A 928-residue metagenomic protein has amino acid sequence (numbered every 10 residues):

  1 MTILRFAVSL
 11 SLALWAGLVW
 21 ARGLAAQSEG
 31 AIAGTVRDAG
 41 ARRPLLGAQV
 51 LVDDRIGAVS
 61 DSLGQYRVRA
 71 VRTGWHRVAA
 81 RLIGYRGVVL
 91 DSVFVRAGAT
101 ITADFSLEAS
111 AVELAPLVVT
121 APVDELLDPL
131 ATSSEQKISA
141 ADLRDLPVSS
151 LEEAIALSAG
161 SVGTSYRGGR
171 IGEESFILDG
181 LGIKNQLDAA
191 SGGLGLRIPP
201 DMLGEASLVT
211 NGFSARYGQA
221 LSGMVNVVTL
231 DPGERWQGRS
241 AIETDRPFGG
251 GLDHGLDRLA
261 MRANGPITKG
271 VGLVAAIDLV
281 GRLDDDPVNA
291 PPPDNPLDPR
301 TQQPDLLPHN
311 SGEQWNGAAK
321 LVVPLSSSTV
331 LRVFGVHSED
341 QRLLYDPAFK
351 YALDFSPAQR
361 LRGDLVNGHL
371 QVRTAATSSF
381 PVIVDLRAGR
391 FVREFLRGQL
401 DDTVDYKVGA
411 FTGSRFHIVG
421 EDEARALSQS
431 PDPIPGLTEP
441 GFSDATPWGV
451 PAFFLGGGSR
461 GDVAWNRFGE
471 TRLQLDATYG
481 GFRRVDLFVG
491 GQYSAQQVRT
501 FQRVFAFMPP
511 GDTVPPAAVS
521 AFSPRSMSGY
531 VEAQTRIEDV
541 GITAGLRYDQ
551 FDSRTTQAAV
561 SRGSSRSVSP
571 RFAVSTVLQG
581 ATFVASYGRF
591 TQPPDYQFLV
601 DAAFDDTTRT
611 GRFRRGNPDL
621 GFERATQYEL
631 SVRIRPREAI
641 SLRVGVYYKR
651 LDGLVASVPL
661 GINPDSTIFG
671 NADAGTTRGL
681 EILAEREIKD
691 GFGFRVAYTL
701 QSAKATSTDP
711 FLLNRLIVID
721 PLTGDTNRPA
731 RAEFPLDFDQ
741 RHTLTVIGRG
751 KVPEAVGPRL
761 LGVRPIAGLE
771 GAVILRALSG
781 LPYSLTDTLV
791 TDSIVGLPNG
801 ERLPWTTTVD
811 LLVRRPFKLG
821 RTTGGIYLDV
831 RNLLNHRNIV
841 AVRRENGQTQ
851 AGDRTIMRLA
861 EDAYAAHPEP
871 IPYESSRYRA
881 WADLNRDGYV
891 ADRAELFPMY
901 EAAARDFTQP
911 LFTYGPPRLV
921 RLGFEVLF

Functional and structural regions predicted by a protein language model:
A21-L126, K184: Periplasm-facing N-terminal accessory domains of Gram-negative outer-membrane beta-barrel systems
R86-G87, D91-D104, A115-A215, Q219-M224 (+5 more regions): Periplasmic N-terminal accessory/gating domains of Gram-negative outer-membrane beta-barrel systems
L178, G182, L187, Q341-L343 (+7 more regions): Surface-exposed extracellular loop regions of Gram-negative outer-membrane beta-barrel proteins, predominantly
D253-Q341, L361-I383, P570: Transmembrane beta-barrel wall of Gram-negative outer-membrane proteins
V322-S338, L361-T556, R643: Face-selective signature of the C-terminal outer-membrane beta-barrel domain
D385-G389, R393-F395, Q399, F583-G588 (+7 more regions): Membrane-embedded beta-barrel scaffold of Gram-negative outer-membrane proteins
R536-D539, Y647-R650, I668-L781: Gram-negative outer-membrane beta-barrel transporters
R764-T791, T806, P816-F928: C-terminal beta-signal and adjacent terminal beta-strands/loops of Gram-negative outer-membrane beta-barrel proteins
